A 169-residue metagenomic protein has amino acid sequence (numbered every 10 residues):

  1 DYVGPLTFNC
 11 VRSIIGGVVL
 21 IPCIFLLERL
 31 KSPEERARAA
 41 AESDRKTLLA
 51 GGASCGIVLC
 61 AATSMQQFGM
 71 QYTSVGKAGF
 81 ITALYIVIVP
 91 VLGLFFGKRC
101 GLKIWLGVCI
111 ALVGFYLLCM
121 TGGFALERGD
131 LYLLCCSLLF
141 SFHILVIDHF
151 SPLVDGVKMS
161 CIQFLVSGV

Functional and structural regions predicted by a protein language model:
D1-V11, S54-I57, A61, M65-F68 (+1 more regions): Glycine-/small-residue-enriched transmembrane alpha-helix faces in small-molecule transporters and effluxers
Y2, G69-Y72, G97-R99, L153-V154: Helix-loop interface residues and adjacent transmembrane-helix termini in multi-pass membrane transporters, primarily
L6-L27, A50, I104-I110, R128 (+3 more regions): Hydrophobic alpha-helical transmembrane segments of multi-pass integral membrane proteins, especially transporters
I15, V58-A61, M65, I81 (+5 more regions): Hydrophobic residues within membrane-embedded alpha-helical segments of Major Facilitator Superfamily
V19, Y85-L106: C-terminal transmembrane-helix exit sites in multi-pass transporters
L20, C100-M120, F140: Hydrophobic transmembrane alpha-helices of multi-pass small-molecule transport proteins
L20-L27, Q66, P90-G93, G114-C119 (+1 more regions): Structural signal for membrane-spanning alpha-helices in multi-pass inner-membrane proteins, emphasizing helix cores
L27-T82, F115-L117: Specific transmembrane alpha-helical segments of multi-pass solute transporters/efflux pumps, especially DMT/EamA
